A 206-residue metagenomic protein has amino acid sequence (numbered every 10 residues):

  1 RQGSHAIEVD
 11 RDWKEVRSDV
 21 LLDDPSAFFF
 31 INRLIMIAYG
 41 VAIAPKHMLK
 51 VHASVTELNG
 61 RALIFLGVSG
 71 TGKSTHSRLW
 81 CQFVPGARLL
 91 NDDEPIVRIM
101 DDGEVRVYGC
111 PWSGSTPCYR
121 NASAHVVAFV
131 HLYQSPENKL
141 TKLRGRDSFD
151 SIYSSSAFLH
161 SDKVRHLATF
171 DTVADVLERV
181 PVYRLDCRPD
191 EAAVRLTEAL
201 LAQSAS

Functional and structural regions predicted by a protein language model:
R1-S69, L79-L90, P95-S206: A noncatalytic interaction/capping subdomain that flanks phosphate/NTP-handling catalytic cores
G72: Conserved glycine(s) of the Walker
H76: Hydrophobic positions on the alpha1 helix immediately C-terminal to the Walker A/P-loop
